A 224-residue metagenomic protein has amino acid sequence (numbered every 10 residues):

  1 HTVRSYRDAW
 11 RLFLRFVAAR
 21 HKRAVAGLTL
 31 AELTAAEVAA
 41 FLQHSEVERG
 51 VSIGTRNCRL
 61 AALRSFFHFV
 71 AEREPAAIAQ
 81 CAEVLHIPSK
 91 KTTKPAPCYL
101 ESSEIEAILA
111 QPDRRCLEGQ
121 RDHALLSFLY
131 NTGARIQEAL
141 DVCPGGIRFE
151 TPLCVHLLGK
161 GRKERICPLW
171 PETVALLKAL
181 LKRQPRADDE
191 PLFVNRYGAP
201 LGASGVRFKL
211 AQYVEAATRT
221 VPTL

Functional and structural regions predicted by a protein language model:
H1-L224: Conserved catalytic core of the tyrosine transesterase superfamily
